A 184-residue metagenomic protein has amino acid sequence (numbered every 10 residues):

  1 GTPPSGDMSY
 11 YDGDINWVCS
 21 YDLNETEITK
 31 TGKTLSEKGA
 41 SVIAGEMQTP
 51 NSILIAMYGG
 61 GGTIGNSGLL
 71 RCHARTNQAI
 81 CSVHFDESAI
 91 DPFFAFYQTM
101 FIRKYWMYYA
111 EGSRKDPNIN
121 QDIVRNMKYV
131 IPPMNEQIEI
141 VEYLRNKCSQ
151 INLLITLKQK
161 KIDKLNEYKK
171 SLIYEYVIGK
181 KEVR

Functional and structural regions predicted by a protein language model:
G1-T26, S41-I43, E111, N120: Low-complexity, Lys/Gly-biased intrinsically disordered segments
M8-Y11, K33-L35, L70: Short Gly/aromatic-enriched secondary-structure transition segments
C19-S20, S36-I102, N120: A short beta-sheet element
L23, L35, V124: Hydrophobic pocket-lining residues within nucleotide cofactor-binding pockets
E27-G32: Cytochrome P450 core scaffold surrounding the K-helix E-X-X-R motif and the conserved "meander" helix-loop region
A74-C81, G112-I138: A short glycine-rich beta-alpha junction/loop motif
N126-R184: Amphipathic alpha-helical coiled-coil/heptad-repeat segments
